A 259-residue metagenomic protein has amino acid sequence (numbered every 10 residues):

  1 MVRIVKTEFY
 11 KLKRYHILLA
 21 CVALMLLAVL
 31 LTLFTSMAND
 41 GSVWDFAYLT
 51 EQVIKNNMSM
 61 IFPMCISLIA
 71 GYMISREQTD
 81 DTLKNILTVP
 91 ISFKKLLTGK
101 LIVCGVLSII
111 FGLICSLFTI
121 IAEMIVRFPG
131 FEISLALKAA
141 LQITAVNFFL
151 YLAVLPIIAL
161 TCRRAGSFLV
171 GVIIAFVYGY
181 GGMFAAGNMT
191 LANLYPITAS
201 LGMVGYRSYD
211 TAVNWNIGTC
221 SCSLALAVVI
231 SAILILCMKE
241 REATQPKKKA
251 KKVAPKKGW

Functional and structural regions predicted by a protein language model:
M1-V22, G166, T244, K248-G258: Aromatic- and glycine-rich beta-strand/loop motifs that create alpha-glucan
E8, L12, L87, L155-G166: Generic transmembrane alpha-helix motif of multi-pass integral membrane proteins
H16-L18, S92-K94, T98, R164-V170: Membrane-helix interface segments
A20-M25, A165-M183: Pore- or pathway-lining transmembrane helices of multi-pass membrane proteins that form conduits for solutes/ions
V29-I66, T98-R163, V204-D210: Secretory targeting signals
L31-T50, V172-A254: Terminal transmembrane helical anchor/hairpin motif
N39-D40, S75-Q78, T82, F118 (+4 more regions): Membrane-interfacial segments
M73-G105: Helix-loop-helix units of permease transmembrane domains in multi-pass membrane transporters, especially ABC
